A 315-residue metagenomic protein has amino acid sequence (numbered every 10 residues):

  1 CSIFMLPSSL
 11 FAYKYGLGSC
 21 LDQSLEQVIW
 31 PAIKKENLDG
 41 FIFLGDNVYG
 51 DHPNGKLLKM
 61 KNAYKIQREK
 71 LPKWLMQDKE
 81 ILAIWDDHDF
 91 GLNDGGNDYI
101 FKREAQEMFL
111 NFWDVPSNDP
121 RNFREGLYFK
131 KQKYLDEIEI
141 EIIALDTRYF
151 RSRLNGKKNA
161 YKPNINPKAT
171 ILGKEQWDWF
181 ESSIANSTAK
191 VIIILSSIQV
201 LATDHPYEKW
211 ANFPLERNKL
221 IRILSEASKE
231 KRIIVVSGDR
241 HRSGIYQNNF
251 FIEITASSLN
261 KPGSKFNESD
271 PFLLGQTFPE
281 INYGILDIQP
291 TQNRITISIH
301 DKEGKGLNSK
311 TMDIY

Functional and structural regions predicted by a protein language model:
C1-P7: Bacterial N-terminal signal peptides
L10-Y315: Metal-dependent phosphoester/phosphodiester hydrolase catalytic core
